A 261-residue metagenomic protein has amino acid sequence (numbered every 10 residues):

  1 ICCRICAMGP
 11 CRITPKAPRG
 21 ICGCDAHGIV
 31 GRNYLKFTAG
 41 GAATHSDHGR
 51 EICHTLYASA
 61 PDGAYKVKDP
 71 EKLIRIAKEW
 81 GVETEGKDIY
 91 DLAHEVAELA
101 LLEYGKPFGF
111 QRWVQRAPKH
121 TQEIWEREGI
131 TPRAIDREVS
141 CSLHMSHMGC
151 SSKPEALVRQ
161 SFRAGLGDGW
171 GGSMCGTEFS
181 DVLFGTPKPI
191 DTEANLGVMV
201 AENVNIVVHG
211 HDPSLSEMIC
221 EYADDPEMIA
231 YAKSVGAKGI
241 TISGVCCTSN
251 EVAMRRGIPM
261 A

Functional and structural regions predicted by a protein language model:
I1-A261: Metallocofactor- and cofactor-centric catalytic cores in central/energy metabolism, strongly enriched
